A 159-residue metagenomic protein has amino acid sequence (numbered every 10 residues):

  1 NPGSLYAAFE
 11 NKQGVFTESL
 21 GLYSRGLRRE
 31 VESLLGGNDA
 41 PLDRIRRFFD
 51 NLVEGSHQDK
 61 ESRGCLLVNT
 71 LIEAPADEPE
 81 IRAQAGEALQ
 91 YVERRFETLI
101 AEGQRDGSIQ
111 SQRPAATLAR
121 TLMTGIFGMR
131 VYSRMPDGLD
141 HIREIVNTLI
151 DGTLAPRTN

Functional and structural regions predicted by a protein language model:
N1-G14, E18: Helix-turn-helix
E18, V31-G64, A115-L122: Hydrophobic alpha-helical connector segments
R25-R28, D43-R47, P79-R105, T117-R120 (+1 more regions): Amphipathic alpha-helical packing segments from all-alpha helical-bundle domains
R44, D59-E80: Amphipathic alpha-helical segments used for helix-helix packing
G55-Q58, E102, L122-L139, G152-N159: Amphipathic C-terminal alpha-helical segment
R63, V68, R95, R113-Y132 (+1 more regions): Hydrophobic alpha-helical segments that form the core of small-molecule binding pockets and/or dimer interfaces
